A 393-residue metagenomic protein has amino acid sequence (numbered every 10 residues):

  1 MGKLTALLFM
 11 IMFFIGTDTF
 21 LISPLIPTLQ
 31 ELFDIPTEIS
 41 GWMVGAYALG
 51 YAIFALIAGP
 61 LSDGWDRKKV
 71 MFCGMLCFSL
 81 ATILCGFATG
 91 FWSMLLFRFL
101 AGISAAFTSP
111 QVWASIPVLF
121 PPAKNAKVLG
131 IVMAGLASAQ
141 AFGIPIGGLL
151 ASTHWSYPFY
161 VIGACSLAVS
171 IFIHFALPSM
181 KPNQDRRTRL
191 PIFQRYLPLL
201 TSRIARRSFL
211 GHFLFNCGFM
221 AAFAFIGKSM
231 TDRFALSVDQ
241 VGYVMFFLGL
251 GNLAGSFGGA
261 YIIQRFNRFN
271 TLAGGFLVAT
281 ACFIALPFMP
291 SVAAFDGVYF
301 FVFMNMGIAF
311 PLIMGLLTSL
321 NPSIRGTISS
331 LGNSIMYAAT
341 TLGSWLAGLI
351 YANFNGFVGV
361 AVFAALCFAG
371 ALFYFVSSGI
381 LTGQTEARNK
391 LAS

Functional and structural regions predicted by a protein language model:
D34, D66, F87-S93, S104 (+4 more regions): Helix-breaking motifs and short loop linkers at transmembrane-helix boundaries and internal kinks in secondary membrane
I53-T89: Conserved MFS/SLC helix-loop-helix module at the cytosolic interface between two early adjacent transmembrane helices
A55-D66, G255-N267, Y351-A352: Helix-to-loop junctions at the C-terminal end of transmembrane segments in multipass secondary transporters
F97-S138: Cytoplasmic helix-loop-helix junction between adjacent transmembrane helices in 12-TM secondary transporters
I131-L177: Helix-loop-helix hairpin linking two adjacent transmembrane segments in secondary transporters
P178-F209: Juxtamembrane intracellular "pre-TM" segments in multi-pass secondary transporters
F269-I313: C-terminal transmembrane helical hairpin of 12-TM major facilitator-type secondary transporters
L320-G356: A late C-terminal transmembrane helix in Major Facilitator Superfamily
